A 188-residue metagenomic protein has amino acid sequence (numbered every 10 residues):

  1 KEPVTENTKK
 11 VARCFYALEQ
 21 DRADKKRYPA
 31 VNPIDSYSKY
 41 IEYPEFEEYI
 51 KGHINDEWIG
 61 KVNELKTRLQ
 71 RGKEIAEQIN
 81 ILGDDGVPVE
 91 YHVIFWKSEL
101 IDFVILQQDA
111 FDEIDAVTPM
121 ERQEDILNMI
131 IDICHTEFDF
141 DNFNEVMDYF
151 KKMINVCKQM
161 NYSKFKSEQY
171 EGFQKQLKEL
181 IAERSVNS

Functional and structural regions predicted by a protein language model:
K1-K158, K166-Q169, Q174-L177: P-loop NTPase catalytic core
G172, Q176-S188: C-terminal accessory/interaction regions of large nucleic acid-associated machines
